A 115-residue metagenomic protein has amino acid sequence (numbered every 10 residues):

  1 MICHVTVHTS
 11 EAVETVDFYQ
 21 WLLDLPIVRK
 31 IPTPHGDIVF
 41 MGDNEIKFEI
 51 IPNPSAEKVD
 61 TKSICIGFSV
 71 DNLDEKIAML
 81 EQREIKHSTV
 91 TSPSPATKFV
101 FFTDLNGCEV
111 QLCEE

Functional and structural regions predicted by a protein language model:
M1, K58-S63, P93-S94: Short glycine-enriched loop/turn motifs at secondary-structure junctions
M1-V16, I64-I66: N-terminal beta-strand motif that seeds the catalytic metal site of vicinal oxygen chelate
T6, P26-P32, T91-S92: Conserved catalytic-core motifs of GNAT/GCN5-like acyltransferases
T15-Q20, L80, G107: Conserved active-site tyrosine of GNAT-family acetyltransferases
W21-V28, I85: Conserved acetyl-CoA-binding loop of GNAT-fold acetyltransferases
I27-D60, E109-E115: Conserved short beta-strand elements that form part of the metal-binding/catalytic scaffold of enzyme active sites
F40, E81-E115: Vicinal oxygen chelate
L73-I77: Short, conserved charged micro-motifs
